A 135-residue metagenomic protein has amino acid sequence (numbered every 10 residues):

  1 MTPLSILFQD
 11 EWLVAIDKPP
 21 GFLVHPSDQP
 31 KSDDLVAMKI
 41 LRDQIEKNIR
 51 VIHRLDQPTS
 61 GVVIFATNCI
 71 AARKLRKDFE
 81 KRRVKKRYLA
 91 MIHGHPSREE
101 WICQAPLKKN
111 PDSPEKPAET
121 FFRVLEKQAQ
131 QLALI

Functional and structural regions predicted by a protein language model:
M1-I135: RNA pseudouridine synthases
